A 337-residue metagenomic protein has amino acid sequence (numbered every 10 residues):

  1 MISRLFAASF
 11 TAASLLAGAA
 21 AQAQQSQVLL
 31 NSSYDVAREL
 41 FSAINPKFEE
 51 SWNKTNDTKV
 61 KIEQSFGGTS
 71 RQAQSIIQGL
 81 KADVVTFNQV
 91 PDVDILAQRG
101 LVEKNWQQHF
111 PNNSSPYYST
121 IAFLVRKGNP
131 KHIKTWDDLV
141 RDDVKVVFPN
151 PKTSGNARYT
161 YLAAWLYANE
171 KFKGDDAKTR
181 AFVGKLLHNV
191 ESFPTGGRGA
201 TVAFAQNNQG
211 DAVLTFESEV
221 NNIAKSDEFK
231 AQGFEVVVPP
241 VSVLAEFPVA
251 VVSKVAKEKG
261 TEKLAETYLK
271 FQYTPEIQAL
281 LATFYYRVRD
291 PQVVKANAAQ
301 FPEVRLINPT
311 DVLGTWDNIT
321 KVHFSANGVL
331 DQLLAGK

Functional and structural regions predicted by a protein language model:
M1-S9: Bacterial N-terminal signal peptides that target proteins for export
A19-A23: Sec/Tat signal peptide C-region and signal peptidase I cleavage site
Q25-T153, A298, L313, D331-A335: N-terminal segment of the mature folded domain
S32-Y34, V125-K127, K145-F172, L186-E191 (+1 more regions): Short beta-strand->loop
T120-N129, E246-K263, L280-F284: A bilobed periplasmic-binding-protein/Venus flytrap-type ligand-binding module shared by bacterial periplasmic
G128-K134, T153, L166-G174, V255-K263: Short helix-loop capping/hinge motifs at secondary-structure junctions, enriched in acidic/polar residues
F172-P239: Ligand-binding pocket segment of bilobal, Venus flytrap-like solute-binding proteins
A256-K337: Extracellular/periplasmic juxtamembrane helices and adjacent flexible linkers that interface with membrane partners
